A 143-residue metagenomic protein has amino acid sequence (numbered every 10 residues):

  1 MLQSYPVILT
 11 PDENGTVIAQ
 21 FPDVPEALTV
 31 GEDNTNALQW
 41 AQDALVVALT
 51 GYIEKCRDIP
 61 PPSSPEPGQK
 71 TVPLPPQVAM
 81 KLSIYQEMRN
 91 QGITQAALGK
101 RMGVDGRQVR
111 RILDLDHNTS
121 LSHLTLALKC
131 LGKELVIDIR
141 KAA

Functional and structural regions predicted by a protein language model:
M1-L49, E54: DNA-contacting interfaces and partner/effector-binding or oligomerization modules in DNA-centric proteins
M1-Y5, Q42-H117, S122-L124: Short, charged, surface-exposed hinge/linker loops at domain edges that act as mobile lids or interdomain connectors
I18, D58, E134-V136: Residues at or immediately flanking beta-strands
S122-D138: DNA major-groove recognition helix of helix-turn-helix/homeodomain DNA-binding modules
